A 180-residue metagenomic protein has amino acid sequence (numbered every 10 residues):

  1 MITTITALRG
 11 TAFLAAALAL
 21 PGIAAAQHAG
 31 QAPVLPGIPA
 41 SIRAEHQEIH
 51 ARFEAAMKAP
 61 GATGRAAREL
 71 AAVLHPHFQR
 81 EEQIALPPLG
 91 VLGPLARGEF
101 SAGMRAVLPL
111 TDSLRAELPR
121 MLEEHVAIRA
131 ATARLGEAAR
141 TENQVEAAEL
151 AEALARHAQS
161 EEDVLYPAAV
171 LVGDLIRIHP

Functional and structural regions predicted by a protein language model:
I2-A7, F13, A17-P180: Small-residue-biased structural context
